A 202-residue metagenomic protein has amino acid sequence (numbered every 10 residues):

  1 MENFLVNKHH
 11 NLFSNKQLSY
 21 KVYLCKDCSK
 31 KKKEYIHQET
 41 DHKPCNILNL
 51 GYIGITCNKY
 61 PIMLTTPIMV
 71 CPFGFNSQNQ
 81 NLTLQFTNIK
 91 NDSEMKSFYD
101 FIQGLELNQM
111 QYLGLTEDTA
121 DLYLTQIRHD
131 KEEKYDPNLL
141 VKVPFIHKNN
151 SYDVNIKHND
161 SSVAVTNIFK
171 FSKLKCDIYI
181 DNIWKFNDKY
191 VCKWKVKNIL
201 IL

Functional and structural regions predicted by a protein language model:
M1-H147: OB-fold ssDNA-binding interfaces and closely related basic DNA-contact patches used across DNA replication/repair
E132-I201: Extended serine/threonine-enriched, polar tracts that run as long, contiguous segments within proteins
